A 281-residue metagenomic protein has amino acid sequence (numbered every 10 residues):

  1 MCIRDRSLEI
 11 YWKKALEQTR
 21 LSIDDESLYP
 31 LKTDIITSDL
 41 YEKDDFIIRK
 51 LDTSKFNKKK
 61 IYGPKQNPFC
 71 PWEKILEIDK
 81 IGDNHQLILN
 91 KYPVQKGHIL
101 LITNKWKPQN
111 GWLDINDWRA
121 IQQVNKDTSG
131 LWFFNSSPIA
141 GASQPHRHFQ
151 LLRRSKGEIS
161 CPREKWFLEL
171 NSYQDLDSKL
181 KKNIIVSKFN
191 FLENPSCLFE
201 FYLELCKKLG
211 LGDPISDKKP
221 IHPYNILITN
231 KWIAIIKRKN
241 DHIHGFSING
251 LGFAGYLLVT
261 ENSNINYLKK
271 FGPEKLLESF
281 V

Functional and structural regions predicted by a protein language model:
R4-L113, S155-V281: Active-site microenvironments that recognize anionic phosphate/pyrophosphate groups
D83-H85, G97-H98, T128-F134, P145-F149: Generic beta-strand structural signal
Q86-K91, I121, W132-G141: Catalytic micro-motifs at enzyme active sites that drive phosphoryl/nucleotidyl and oxygen chemistry
T103, S137-C161: Histidine-centered divalent-metal-coordination microenvironment in nucleic-acid enzymes
K105-D127: Intrinsically disordered, low-complexity linker/loop segments enriched in Gly/Pro and charged/polar residues
K126-S129, R154: Hydrophobic/aromatic-lined pockets within catalytic cores
G130-S143, R147, P214-T229: A short glycine-rich, hydrophobically flanked beta-strand micro-motif that places a catalytic Asp/Glu for divalent metal
